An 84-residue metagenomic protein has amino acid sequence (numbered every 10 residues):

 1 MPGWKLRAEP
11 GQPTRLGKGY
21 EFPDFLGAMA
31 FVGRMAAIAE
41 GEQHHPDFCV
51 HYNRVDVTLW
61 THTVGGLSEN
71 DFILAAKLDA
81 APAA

Functional and structural regions predicted by a protein language model:
M1-A84: Long, contiguous binding/interaction regions
